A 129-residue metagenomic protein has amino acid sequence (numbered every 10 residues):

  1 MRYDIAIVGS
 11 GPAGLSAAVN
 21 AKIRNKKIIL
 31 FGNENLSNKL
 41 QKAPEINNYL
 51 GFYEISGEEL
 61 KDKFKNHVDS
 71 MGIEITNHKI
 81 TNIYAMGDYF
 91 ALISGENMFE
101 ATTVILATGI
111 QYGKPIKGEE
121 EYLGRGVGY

Functional and structural regions predicted by a protein language model:
M1-A6, I75-Y129: FAD-binding core/adjacent interface of flavoenzyme oxidoreductases
A6-V8, I23-K42: Glycine-rich FAD pyrophosphate-binding loop
G9-A13: Glycine-rich Rossmann-fold phosphate-binding loop(s) that bind the pyrophosphate of adenine dinucleotide cofactors
A18, K22: Gly/Ala-rich phosphate-binding loop of Rossmann-like dinucleotide-binding domains, activating on the conserved
R24-N25, I46-N47, E121-G124: Glycine-rich, phosphate-binding/catalytic loops in enzymes
E34-L36, E54, Q111: Short, acidic/turn-prone active-site loops that include or flank metal/cofactor- and phosphate-binding residues
Q41-M98: N-terminal Rossmann-like dinucleotide/flavin-binding domain of flavoprotein oxidoreductases that bind FAD/FMN
